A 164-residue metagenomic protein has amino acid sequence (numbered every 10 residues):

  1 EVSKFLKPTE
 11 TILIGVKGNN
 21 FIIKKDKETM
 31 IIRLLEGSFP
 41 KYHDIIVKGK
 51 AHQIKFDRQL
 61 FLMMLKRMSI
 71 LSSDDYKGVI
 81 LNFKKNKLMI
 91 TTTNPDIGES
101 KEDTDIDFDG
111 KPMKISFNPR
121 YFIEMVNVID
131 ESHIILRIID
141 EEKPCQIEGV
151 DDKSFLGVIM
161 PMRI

Functional and structural regions predicted by a protein language model:
E1-L35, K50-I164: DNA polymerase processivity clamps
I45-V47: Short hinge/gating elements
